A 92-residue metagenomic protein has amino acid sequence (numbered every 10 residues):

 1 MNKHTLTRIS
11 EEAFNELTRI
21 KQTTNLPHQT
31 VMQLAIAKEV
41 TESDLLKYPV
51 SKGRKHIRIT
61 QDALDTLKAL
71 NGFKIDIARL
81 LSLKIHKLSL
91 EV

Functional and structural regions predicted by a protein language model:
M1-N15, K21, T41-D65, N71 (+1 more regions): Short Lys/Arg-rich basic patches
I20-P49, F73-V92: Short, basic amphipathic alpha-helical segments that act as recognition/interaction helices in nucleic-acid-binding
